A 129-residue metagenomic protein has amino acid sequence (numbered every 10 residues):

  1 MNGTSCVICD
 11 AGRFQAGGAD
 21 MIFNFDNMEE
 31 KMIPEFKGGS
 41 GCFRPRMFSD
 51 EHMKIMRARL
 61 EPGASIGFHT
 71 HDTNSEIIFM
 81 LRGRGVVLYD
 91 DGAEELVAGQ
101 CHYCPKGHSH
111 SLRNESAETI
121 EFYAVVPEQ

Functional and structural regions predicted by a protein language model:
M1-K54, G67: A short, N-terminal "cap"/entry segment at the start of jelly-roll beta-barrel domains of the cupin/DSBH fold
E51-H52, T73, G92, A117-E118: Short strand-connecting beta-turns/loops that link adjacent beta-strands
R57, I77, G92-E94: Short, surface-exposed secondary-structure edge patches
R59-E61, D72-V86: Short, conserved beta-strand element in jelly-roll/cupin
S65-G67, V86, H102, K106-L112: Histidine-centered metal-chelating micro-motifs
R84-V86, A93, S109, T119: Structural motif
D91-K106: Short acidic-glycine-tyrosine-enriched beta hairpin
K106-Q129: Ligand-binding loop in jelly-roll beta-barrel domains
